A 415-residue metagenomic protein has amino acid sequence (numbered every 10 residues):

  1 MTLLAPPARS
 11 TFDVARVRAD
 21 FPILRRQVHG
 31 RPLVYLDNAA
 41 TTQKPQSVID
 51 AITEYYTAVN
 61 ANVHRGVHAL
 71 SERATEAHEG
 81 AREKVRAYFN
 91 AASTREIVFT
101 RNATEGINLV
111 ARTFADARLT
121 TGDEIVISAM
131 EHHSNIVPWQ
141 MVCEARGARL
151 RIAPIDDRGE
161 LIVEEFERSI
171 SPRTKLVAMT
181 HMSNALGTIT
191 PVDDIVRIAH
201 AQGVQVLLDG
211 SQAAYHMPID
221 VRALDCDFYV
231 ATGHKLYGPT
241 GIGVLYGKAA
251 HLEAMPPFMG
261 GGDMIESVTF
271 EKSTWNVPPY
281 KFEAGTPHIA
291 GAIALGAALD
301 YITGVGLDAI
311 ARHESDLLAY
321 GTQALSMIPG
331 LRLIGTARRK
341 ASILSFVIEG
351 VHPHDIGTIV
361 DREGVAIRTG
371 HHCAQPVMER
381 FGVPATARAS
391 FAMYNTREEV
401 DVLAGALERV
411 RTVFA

Functional and structural regions predicted by a protein language model:
M1-A415: Pyridoxal 5′-phosphate
